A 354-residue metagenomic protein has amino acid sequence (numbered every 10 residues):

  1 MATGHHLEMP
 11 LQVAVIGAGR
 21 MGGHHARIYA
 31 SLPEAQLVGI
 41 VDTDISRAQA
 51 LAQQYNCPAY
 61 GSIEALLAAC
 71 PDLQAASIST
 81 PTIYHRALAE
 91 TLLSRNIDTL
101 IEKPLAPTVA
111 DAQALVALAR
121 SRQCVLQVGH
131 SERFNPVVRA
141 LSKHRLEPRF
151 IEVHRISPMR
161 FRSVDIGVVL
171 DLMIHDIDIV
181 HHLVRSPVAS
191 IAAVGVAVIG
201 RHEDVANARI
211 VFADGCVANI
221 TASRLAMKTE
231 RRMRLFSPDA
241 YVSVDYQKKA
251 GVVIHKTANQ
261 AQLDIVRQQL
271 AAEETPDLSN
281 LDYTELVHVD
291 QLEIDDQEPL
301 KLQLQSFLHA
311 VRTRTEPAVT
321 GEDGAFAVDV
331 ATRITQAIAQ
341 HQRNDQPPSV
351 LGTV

Functional and structural regions predicted by a protein language model:
M1-L7, A65, A75-I78, L292-I294 (+1 more regions): C-terminal helix-rich "cap/oligomerization" subdomain common to oxidoreductases
M1-Y55, V180, T353-V354: N-terminal Rossmann-like dinucleotide-binding module
H25, Y55-V116: Beta-loop-alpha module in the N-terminal Rossmann-like domain of NAD(P)-dependent dehydrogenases, especially those
A35-G39, Q74-A76, V125-L126: Short active-site oxyanion
G61, I101, L126-V128, V244: Hydrophobic residues in well-ordered beta-strands that form the structural core
A106-S163: A contiguous active-site-proximal alpha/beta segment in oxidoreductase catalytic domains
G129-P136, M159-S190, E203-D204, G324: Mid-domain beta-loop-alpha active-site segment that forms a flexible, acidic cofactor/metal-binding surface
I177-Q260, E293-Q297, K301-R314, V350-V354: Contiguous beta-strand/loop segments that form the cofactor/metal-binding neighborhood of enzyme cores
